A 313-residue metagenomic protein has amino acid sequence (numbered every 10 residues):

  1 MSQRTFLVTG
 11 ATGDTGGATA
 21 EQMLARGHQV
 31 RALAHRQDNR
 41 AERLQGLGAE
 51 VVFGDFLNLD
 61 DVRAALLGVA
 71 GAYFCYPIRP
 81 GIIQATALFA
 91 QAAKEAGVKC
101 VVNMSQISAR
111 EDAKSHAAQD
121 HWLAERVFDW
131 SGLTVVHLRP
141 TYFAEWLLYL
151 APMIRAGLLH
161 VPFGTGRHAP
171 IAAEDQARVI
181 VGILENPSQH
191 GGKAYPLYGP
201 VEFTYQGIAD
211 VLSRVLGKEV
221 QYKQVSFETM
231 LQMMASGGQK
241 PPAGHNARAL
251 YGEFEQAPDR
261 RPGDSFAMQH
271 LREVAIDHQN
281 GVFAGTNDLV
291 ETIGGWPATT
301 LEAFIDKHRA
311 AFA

Functional and structural regions predicted by a protein language model:
S2-R43, L57-D60, A64-L67, I78-A87 (+4 more regions): Oxidoreductase cofactor-interface core, primarily capturing Rossmann-like NAD(P)-dependent enzymes
G48-E50, V135: Short, conserved active-site loop motifs that form the nucleotide-linked donor/cofactor pocket
G54: Cofactor-binding loops of NAD(P)H-dependent oxidoreductases, dominated by short-chain dehydrogenase/reductases
D61, G71, A303: Residue-level recognition of oxygen-bearing side chains
L67-Y73: Short acidic/histidine-rich motifs immediately flanking catalytic phosphotransfer sites in two-component signaling
Y73-F74, N103: Structural recognition of the beta-strand scaffold that forms the well-ordered cores of secreted hydrolase catalytic
Q232-A313: A hydrophobic C-terminal alpha-helical subdomain
